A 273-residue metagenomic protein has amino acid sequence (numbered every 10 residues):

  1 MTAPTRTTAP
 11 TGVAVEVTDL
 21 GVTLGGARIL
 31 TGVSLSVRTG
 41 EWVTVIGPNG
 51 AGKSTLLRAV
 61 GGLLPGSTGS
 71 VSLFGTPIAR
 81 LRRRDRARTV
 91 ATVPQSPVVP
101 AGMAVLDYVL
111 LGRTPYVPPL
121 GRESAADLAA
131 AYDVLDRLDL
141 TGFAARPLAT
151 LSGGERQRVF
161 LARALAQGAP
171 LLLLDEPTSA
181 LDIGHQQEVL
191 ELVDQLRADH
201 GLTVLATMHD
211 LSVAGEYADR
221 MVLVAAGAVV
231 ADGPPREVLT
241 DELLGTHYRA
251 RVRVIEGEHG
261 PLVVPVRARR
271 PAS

Functional and structural regions predicted by a protein language model:
I46-P48: The feature captures the beta-strand-to-loop junction immediately N-terminal to the Walker
G61: Helix-to-loop junction immediately C-terminal to a conserved catalytic motif
G69-P77, R86: Conserved ABC transporter NBD signature motif
A125-F143: Conserved ABC ATPase "signature" region
P147-L151, E155: Conserved ABC ATPase signature
L172-E176: Catalytic Walker B motif of ABC-type/P-loop ATPase nucleotide-binding domains
G245-S273: ABC ATPase nucleotide-binding domains
